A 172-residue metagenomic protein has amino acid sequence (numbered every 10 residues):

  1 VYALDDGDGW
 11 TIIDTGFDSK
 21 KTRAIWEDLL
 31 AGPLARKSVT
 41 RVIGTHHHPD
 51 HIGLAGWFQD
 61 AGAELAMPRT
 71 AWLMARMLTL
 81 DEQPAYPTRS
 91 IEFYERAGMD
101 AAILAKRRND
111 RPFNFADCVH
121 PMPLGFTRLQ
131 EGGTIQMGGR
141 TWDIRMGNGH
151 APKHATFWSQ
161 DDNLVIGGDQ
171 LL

Functional and structural regions predicted by a protein language model:
V1, D110-P112, D117-V119, T141 (+1 more regions): Short secondary-structure boundary micro-motifs
V1-K37, F157-Q170: Conserved beta-strand hairpin/beta-sheet module of binuclear metal-dependent hydrolase folds, prominently
A3-L4, G132-S159, L164: Core dinuclear metal-dependent hydrolase active-site scaffold
L4, D14, H46, F58 (+5 more regions): Divalent metal-coordination and catalytic microenvironments
G9, T40, R140: Nucleotide donor/acceptor-binding cores
D18, H48, P152, L171: Catalytic metal-binding/acid-base residues of hydrolase active sites
K21-R23, E27-Q136, N163: Active-site HxH/HxHxD metal-binding segment of metal-dependent hydrolases
